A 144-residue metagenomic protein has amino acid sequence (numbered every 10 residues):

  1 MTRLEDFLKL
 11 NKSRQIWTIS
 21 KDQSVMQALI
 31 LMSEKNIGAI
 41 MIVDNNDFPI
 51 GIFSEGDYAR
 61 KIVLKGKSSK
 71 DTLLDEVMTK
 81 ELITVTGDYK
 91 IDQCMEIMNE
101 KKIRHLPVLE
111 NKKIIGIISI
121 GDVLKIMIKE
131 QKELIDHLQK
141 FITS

Functional and structural regions predicted by a protein language model:
M1-S144: Tandem CBS (Cystathionine beta-synthase) repeat/Bateman regulatory domains
